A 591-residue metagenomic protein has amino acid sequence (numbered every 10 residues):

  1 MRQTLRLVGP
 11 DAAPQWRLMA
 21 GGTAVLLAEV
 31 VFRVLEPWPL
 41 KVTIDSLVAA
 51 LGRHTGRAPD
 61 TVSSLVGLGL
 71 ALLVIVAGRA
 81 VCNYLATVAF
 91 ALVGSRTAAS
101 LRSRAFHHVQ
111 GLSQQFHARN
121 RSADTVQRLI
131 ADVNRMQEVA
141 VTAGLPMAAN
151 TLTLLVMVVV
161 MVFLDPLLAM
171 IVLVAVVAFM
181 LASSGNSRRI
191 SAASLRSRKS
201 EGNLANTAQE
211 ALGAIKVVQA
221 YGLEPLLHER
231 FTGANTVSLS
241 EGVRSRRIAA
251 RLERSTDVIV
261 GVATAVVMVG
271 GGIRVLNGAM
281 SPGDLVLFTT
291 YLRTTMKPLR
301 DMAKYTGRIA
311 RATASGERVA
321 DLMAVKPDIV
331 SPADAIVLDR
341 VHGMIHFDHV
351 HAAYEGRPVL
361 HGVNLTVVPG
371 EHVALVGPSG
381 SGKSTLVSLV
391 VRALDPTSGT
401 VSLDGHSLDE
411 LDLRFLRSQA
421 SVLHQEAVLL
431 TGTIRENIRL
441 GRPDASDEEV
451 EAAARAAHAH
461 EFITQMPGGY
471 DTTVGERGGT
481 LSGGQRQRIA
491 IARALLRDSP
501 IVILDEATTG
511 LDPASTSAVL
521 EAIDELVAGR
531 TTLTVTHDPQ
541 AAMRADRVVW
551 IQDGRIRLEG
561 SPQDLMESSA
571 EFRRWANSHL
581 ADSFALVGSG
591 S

Functional and structural regions predicted by a protein language model:
M1, A24-V25, F32-V48, G52 (+12 more regions): Juxtamembrane helix-loop junctions of ABC transporter transmembrane domains
R6, R17-W38, V42, L72 (+6 more regions): Alpha-helical segments in transporter systems
A13-P14, Q114-A118, A131-A140, G144 (+7 more regions): An intracellular "coupling" helix at the cytosolic face of ABC transporter transmembrane type-1 domains
M19-V81, V162-L167, G278-P282: Transmembrane helix-loop-helix hairpins at lipid-water interfaces of multipass membrane proteins, especially the type-1
G21-V31, T142-R196, V267-M280, L287 (+1 more regions): Transmembrane helices of ABC transporter permease
L72-R79, N83, V176-A182, A249-A263 (+1 more regions): Hydrophobic alpha-helical segments in the permease module
L223, R247, T294-L322: Cytosolic ends of transmembrane helices, especially the final helix of ABC transmembrane type-1 domains
L338-S591: ABC-type nucleotide-binding domain
